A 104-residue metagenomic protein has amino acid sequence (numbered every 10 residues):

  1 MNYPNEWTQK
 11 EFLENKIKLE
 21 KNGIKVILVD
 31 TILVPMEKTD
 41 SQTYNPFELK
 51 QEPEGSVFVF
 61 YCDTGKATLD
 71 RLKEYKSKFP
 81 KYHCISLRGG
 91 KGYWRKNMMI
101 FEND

Functional and structural regions predicted by a protein language model:
M1-K38: Flexible, polar/low-complexity N-terminal or interdomain linker segments that lie immediately upstream of folded
W7, M98-D104: Active-site neighborhoods of enzymes that stabilize oxyanions during catalysis
N15-L19, P46-G55: Short amphipathic alpha-helix with an adjacent loop that forms part of the alpha/beta core around
I24-V26, T39-S41, S56, Y82: A structural micro-motif
I32, N45-F47, R88: Residues at the C-termini of beta-strands that transition into short coil/loop
V34-S41, K50-P53: Short loop/helix-cap segments at secondary-structure boundaries that form the rim of catalytic
T39-Q42, L72-E74: Short amphipathic alpha-helical segments
L49-K96: Catalytic cysteine-centered active loop of the rhodanese-like fold, especially the PTP/DSP P-loop
